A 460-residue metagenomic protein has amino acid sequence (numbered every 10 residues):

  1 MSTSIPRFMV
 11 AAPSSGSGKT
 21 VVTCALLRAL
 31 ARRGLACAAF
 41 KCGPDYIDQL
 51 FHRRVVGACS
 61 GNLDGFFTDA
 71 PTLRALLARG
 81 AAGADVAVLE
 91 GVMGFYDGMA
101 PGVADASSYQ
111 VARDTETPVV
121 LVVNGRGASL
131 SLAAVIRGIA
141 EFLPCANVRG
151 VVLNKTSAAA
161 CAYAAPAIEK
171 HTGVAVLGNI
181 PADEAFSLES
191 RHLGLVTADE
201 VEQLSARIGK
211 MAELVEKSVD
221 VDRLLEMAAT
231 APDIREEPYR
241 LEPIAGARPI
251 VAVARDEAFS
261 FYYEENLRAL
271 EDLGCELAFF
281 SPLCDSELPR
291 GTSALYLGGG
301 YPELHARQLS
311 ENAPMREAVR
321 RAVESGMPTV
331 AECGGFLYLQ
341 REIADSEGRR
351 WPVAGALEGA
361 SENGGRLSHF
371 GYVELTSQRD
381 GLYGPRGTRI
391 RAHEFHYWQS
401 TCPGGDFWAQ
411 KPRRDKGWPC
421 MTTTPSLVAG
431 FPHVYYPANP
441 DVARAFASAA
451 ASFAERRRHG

Functional and structural regions predicted by a protein language model:
S2-T115, V119, V123-G150, K155-A162: ATP-dependent carboxylate-amine ligase catalytic core
T3-P6, I244-I250: A short, charged/proline- and glycine-enriched loop that marks the coil->beta-strand transition at the N-terminal
A29, Q110-V111, I168, A269 (+1 more regions): Hydrophobic/aromatic ligand-binding patch that stacks against planar heteroaromatic rings of cofactors or nucleotides
K41-C42, V176-E184, E276-C284: Beta-strand->loop->alpha-helix junctions that form or flank phosphate-binding loops in nucleotide-handling enzymes
A112, K217, I244-A247, F259-E271 (+3 more regions): C-terminal and late-domain segments of enzyme folds
S129-P243: Internal gly/pro-rich beta-alpha loop/helix module that stabilizes soluble enzyme cofactors or their anionic handles
A247-A313, E317-E324: Phosphate-binding active sites in nucleotide-utilizing proteins
P302-G381: Cysteine-nucleophile active-site neighborhood
